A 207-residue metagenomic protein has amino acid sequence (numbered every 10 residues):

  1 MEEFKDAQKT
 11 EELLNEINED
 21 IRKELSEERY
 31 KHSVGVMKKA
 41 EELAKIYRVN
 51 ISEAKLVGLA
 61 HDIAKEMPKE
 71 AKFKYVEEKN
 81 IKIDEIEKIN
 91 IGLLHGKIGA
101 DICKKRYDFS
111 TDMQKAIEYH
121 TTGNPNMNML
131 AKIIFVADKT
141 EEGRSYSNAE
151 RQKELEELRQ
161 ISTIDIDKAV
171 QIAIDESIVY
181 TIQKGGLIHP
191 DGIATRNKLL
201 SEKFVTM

Functional and structural regions predicted by a protein language model:
M1-K5, K9-L25: Generic N-terminal amphipathic, Lys/Arg-enriched alpha-helix
E16-E24, H32, I46-V170: Divalent metal-dependent catalytic cores for phosphoryl transfer on phosphate-bearing substrates
K39: Active-site hotspot residues in diverse enzymes, especially metal/ion-binding acidic/histidine motifs
E176-M207: Charged phosphate-binding loop/patch that engages nucleotide di/tri-phosphates or the phosphate backbone of nucleic
